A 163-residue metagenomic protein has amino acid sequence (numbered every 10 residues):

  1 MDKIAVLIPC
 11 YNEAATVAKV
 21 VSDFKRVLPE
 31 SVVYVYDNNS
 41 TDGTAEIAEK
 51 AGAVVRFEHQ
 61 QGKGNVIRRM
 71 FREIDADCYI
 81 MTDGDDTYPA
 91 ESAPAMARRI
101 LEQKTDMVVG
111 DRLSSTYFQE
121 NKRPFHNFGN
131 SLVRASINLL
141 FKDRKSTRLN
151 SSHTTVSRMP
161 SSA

Functional and structural regions predicted by a protein language model:
K3-A5: Cell-envelope/extracellular polymer assembly enzymes that use nucleotide-activated donors
E13-R26: Short, well-formed alpha-helical segments that are part of the catalytic scaffolds of diverse glycosyltransferases
E13-T16, S40, K63, P89: Donor nucleotide-sugar binding loop of glycosyltransferases
D37-A45: A conserved acidic beta->alpha catalytic loop
H59-E73, A90-S152: Acceptor/aglycone-binding surface of glycosyltransferases and processive sugar-polymer synthases
Y79: Short aromatic/hydrophobic "clamp" motif used to bind/position activated sugar donors
D83-Y88: The conserved acidic donor/metal-binding loop of glycosyltransferases
L149-A163: Single conserved hydrophobic/aromatic residue that forms the stacking wall/gate of nucleotide- or nucleobase-binding
